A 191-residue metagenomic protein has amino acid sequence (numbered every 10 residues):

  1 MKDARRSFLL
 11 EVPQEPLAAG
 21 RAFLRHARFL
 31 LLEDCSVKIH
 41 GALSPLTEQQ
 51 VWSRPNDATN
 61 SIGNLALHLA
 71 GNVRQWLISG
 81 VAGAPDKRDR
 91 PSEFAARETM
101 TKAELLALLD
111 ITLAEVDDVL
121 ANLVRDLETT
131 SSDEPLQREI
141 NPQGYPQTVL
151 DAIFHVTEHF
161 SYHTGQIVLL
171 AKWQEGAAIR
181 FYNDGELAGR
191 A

Functional and structural regions predicted by a protein language model:
K2-Q14, A18, F29-L43, Q49-E93 (+1 more regions): Short, contiguous alpha-helical
F23-A27: Short Lys/Arg-rich basic patches
P45-L46, T101: Residue-level detection of beta-strand scaffold positions
A96-I140, Q147-S161: Acidic/histidine-rich alpha-helical segments that form the ligand environment of transition-metal centers
